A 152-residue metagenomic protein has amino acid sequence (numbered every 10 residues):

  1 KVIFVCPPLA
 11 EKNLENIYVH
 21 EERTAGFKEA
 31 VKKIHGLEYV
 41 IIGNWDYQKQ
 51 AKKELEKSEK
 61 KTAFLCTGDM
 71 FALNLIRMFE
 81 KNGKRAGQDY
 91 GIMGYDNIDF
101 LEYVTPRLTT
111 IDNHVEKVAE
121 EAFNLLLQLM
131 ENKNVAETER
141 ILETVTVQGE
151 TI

Functional and structural regions predicted by a protein language model:
K1-I152: Bacterial carbohydrate/catabolite-sensing allosteric modules
